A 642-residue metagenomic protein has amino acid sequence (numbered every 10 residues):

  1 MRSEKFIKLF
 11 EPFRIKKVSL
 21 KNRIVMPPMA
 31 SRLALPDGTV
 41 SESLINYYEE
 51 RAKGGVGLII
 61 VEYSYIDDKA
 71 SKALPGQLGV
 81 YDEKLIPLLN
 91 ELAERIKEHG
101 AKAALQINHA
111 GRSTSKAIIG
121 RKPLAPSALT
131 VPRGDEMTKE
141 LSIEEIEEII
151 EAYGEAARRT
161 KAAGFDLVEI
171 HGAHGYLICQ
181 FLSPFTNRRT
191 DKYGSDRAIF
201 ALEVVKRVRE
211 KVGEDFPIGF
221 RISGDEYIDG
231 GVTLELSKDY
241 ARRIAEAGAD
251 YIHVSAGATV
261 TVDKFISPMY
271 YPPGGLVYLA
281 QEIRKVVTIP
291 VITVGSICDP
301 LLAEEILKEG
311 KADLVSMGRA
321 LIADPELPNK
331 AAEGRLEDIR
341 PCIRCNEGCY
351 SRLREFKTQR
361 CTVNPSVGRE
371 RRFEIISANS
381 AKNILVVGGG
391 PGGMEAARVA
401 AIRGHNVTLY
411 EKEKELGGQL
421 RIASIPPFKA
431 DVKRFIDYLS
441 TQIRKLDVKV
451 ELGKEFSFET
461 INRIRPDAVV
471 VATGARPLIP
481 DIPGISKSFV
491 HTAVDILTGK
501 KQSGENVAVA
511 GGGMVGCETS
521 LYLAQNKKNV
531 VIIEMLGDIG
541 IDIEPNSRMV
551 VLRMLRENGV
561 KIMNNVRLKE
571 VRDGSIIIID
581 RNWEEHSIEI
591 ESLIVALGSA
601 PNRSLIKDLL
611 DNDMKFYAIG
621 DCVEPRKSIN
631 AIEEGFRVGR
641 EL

Functional and structural regions predicted by a protein language model:
M1-V387, P391, E395-I402, N406-V407 (+1 more regions): Flavin-dependent oxidoreductase catalytic cores
L167, I297, G390-G392, E415 (+4 more regions): Residue-level detector of alpha-helix initiation sites
D324, N329-K330, T519-I532, A631-L642: Internal hydrophobic alpha-helix adjacent to the cofactor/substrate pocket in enzyme cavities
G389-I402, G504-V530: Rossmann-like NAD(P)H-binding beta-loop-alpha module
H405-Q419, K528-I539: Glycine-rich FAD pyrophosphate-binding loop
K433-L478, I485-E505, Q525-N612: A Rossmann-like FAD-binding core segment of flavoenzymes
T519, G540-R548, I619-L642: A conserved FAD-binding loop/helix module that cradles the flavin
